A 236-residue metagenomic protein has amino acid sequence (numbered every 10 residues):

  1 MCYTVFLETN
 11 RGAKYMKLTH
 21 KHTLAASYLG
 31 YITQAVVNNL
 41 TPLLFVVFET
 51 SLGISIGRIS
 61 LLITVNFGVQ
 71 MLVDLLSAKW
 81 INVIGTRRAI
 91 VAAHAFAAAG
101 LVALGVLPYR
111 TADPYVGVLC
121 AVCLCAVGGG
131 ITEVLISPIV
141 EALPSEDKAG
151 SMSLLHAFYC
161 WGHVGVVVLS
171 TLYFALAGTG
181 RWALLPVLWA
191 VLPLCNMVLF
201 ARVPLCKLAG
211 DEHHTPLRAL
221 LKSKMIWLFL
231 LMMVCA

Functional and structural regions predicted by a protein language model:
G12, M16-L18, K207-L230: Juxtamembrane intracellular "pre-TM" segments in multi-pass secondary transporters
H22-F48, L52-I54, S137: Extracytoplasmic
L61-K79: Central cavity-lining transmembrane alpha-helices of secondary-active solute carriers, predominantly the Major
F67-G68, C160-W161, M233: Short hydrophobic/small-residue motifs within alpha-helical transmembrane segments of multi-pass transporter-like
A95-A112: C-terminal ends and interior cores of transmembrane alpha-helices in multi-pass membrane transporters/permeases
A121-A157: Cytoplasmic helix-loop-helix junction between adjacent transmembrane helices in 12-TM secondary transporters
E146-D147, L154-L205: Helix-loop-helix hairpin linking two adjacent transmembrane segments in secondary transporters
